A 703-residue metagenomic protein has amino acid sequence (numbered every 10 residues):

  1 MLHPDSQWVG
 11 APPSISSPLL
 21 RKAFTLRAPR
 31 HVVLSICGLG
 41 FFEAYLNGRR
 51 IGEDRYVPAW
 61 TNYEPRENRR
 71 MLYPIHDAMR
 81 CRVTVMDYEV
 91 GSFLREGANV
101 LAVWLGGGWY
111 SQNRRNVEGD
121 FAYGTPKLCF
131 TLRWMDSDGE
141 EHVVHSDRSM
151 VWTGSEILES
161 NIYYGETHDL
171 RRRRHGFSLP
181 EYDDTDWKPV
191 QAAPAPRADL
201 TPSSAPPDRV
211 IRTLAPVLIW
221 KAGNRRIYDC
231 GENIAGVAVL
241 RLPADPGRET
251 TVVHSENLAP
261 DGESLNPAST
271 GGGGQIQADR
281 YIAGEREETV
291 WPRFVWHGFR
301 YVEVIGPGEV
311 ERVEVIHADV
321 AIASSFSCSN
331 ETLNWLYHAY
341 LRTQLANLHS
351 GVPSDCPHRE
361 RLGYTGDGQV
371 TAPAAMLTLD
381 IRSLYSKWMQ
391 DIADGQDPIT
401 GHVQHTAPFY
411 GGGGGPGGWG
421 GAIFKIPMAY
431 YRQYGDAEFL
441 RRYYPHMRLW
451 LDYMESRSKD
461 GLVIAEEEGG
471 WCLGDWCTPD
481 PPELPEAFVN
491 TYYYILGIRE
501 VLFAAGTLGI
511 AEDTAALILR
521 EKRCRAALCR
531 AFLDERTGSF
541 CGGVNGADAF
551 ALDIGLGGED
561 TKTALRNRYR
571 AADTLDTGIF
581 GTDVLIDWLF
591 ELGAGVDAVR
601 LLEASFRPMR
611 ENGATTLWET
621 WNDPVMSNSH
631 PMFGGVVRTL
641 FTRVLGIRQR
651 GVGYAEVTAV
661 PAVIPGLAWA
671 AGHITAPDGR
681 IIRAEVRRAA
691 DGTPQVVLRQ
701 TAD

Functional and structural regions predicted by a protein language model:
M1-H358, G366, S383-S386, V403-F409 (+3 more regions): Extracellular/oxidizing-compartment recognition motifs
G10, L502-I518, K522, D583 (+1 more regions): Carbohydrate-binding surfaces of carbohydrate-active enzymes
I36, L46, V237-E256, W291-F294 (+4 more regions): Alpha-helical support elements that line or immediately flank enzyme active sites and cofactor-binding pockets
F41, D147-S149, T153-G154, V310-A339 (+8 more regions): Active-site acid/base region of carbohydrate-active enzymes
F42, R50-E53, P58-A59, I392-A393 (+6 more regions): Active/binding-pocket-proximal capping segment
D54, Y492-I510: Conserved, charged catalytic cores of large soluble enzymes
D120, K127-T131, H145-G176, E181 (+4 more regions): Non-catalytic C-terminal accessory modules of carbohydrate-active enzymes
E166-D169, G176, R359-E360, T378 (+6 more regions): C-terminal capping/lid segments that line or modulate ligand- or cofactor-binding pockets
